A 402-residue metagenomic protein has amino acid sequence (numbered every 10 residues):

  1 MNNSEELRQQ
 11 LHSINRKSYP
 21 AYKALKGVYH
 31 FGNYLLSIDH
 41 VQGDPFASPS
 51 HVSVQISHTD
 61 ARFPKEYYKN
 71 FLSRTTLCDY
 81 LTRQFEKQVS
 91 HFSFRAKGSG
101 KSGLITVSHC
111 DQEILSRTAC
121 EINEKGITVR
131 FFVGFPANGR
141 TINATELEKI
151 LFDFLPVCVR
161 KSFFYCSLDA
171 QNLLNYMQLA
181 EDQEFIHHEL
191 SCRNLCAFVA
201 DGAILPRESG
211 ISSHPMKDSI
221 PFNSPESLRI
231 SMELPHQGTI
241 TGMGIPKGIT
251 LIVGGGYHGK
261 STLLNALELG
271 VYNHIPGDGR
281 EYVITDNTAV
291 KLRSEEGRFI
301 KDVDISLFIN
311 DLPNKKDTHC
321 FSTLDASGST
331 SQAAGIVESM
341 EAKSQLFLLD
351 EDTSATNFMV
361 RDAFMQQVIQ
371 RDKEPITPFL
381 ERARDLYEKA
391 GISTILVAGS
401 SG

Functional and structural regions predicted by a protein language model:
M1-F185, L190-N194, L205: N-terminal accessory targeting/assembly segments
F164-I220, K291, G297, K316-C320 (+1 more regions): Long, charge-dense accessory insertions within large macromolecular proteins
P206-T241, I284-A289, R293, R298-I300 (+1 more regions): N-terminal pre-Walker A segment at the start of P-loop NTPase domains
I240-E268: Glycine-rich phosphate-binding P-loop
L269-R280: Post-Walker A helix-loop "phosphate-sensing" segment adjacent to the P-loop in P-loop NTPases
R298, F308-S329, R361-I376: Flexible beta-alpha connector loops of hexameric P-loop NTPases
C320-S354: Phosphate-binding/switch loop-helix module in NTP-utilizing enzymes
M340-E388, S400-S401: Conserved P-loop NTPase nucleotide-binding/switch module
